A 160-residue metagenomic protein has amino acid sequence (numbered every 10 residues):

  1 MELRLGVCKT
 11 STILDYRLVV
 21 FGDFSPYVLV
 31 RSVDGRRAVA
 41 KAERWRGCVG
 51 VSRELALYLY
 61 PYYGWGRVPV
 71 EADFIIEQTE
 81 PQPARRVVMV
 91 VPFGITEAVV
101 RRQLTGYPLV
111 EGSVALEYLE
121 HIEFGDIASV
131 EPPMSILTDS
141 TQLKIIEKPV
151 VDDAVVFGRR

Functional and structural regions predicted by a protein language model:
M1-R160: Beta-strand/loop-dominated core regions that host nucleotide or nucleotide-derived cofactor-binding catalytic loops
